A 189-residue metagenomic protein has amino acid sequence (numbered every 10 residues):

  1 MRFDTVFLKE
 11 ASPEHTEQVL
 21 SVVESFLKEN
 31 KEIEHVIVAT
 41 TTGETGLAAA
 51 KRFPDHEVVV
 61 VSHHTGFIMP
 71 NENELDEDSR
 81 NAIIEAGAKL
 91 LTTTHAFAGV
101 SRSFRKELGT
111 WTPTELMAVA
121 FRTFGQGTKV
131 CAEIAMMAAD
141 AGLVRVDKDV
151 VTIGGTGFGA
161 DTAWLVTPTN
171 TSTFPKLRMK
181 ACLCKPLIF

Functional and structural regions predicted by a protein language model:
M1-K28: Glycine-rich phosphate-binding "P-loop"
D4-T5, H56-T114: Long, charge-dense
L8, S12, E34-A39, T123 (+2 more regions): Glycine- and other small-residue-rich loops at beta-strand/loop junctions that grip anionic moieties
V22-S25, E29-E32, V130-M137: Phosphate-interacting basic helix/loop segments used at nucleotide- and nucleic-acid interfaces
F26-D76: N-terminal active-site beta-alpha-beta segment that forms phosphate/nucleotide-binding and substrate-recognition loops
A39, S62, T93-T94, V151-G155 (+1 more regions): Short beta-strand segments
G87-I153, G159: Long, charge-patterned amphipathic alpha-helical coiled-coil/hairpin "stalk" segments used as oligomerization
K148-F189: Glycine-rich, aromatic-bearing surface loops/beta-hairpins
